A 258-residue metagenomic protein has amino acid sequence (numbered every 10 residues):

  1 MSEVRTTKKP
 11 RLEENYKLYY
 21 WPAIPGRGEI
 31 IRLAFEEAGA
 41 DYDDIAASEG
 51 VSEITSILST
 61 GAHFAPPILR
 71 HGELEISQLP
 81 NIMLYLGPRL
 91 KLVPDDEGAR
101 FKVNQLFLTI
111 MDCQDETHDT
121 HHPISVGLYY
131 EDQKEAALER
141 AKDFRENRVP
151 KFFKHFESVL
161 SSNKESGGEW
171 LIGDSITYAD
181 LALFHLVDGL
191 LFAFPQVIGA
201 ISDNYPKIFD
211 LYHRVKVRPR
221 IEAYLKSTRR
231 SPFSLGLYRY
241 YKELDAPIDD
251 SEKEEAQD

Functional and structural regions predicted by a protein language model:
S2-D143, S162, S166-G167, Y241-K242 (+1 more regions): GST-like domain detector, emphasizing the conserved glutathione-binding G-site in the N-terminal thioredoxin-like
E36, M83, G87, N104 (+4 more regions): Amphipathic alpha-helical interaction motifs in eukaryotic regulatory proteins
G72-E73, H185, A223: Hydrophobic positions within alpha-helical membrane elements
Q78, P94-D95, I172-D174, D203 (+2 more regions): Generic structural "secondary-structure junction" signal
G87, L186-V187, L225, D245: Active-site-flanking alpha-helical
G98, I110-V217, A256: GST-like fold's C-terminal all-alpha helical module
K207-D258: Long hydrophobic alpha-helical segments typical of transmembrane helices together with their membrane-interfacial
